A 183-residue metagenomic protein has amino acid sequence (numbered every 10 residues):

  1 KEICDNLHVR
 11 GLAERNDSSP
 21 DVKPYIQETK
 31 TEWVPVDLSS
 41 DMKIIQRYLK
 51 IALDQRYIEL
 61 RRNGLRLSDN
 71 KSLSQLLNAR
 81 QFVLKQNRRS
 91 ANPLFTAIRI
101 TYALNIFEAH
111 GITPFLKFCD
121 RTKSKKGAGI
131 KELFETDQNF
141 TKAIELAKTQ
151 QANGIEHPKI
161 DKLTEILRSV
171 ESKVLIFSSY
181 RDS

Functional and structural regions predicted by a protein language model:
I3, V9-K23, D41-S183: Helicase motor interdomain insertion/brace
L7-R10, T29-T31: Short glycine-/polar-rich loops that comprise or flank the Walker A/P-loop and associated switch/sensor motifs
E14, K30-V36: Short amphipathic
P24-Y25, V36: Conserved C-terminal "switch" segment of AAA+ ATPases
